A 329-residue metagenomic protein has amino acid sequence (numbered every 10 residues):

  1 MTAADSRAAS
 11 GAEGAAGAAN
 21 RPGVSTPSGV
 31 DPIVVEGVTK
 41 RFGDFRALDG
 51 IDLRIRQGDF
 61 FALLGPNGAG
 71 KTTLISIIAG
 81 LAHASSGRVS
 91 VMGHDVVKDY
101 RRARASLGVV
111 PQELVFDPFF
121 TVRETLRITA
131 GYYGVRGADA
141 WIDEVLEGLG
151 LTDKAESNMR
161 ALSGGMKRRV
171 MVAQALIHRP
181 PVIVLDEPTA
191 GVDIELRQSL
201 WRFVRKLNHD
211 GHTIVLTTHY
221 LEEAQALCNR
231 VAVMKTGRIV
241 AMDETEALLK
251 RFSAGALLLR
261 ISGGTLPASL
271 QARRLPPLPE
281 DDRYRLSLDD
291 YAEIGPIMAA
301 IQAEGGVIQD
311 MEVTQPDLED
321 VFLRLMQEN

Functional and structural regions predicted by a protein language model:
R127, G131-K154: Conserved ABC ATPase "signature" region
N158-L162: Conserved ABC ATPase signature
R179: Conserved catalytic motifs of ABC-family nucleotide-binding domains
I183-D186: Catalytic Walker B motif of ABC-type/P-loop ATPase nucleotide-binding domains
W201-L288: ABC transporter nucleotide-binding domain
A254-N329: Short, charged/small-residue-rich alpha-helical element at the C-terminal edge of ABC transporter nucleotide-binding
